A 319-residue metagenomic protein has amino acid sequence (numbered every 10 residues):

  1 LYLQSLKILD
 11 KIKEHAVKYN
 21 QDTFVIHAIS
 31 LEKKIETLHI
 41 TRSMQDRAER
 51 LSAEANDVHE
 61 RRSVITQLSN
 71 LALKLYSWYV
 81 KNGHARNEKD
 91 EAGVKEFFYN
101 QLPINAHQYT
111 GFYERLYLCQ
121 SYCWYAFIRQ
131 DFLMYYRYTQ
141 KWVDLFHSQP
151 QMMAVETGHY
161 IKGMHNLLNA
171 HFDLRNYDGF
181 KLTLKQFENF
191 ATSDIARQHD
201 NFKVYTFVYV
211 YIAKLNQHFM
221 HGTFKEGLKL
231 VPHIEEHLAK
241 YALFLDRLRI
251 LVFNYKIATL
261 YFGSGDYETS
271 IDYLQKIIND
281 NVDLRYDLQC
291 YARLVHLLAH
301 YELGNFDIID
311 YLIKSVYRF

Functional and structural regions predicted by a protein language model:
L1-L3, I35-H107, Y113-L116: Amphipathic helix-loop-helix modules that constitute alpha-helical solenoid scaffolds
Q4, K13-N20, F127, H171-R175 (+3 more regions): Hydrophobic/aromatic side-chain positions at a characteristic register within alpha-helices of tetratricopeptide repeats
D10-V17, S52-E60, K95-H107, T139-M152 (+4 more regions): Amphipathic alpha-helical segments of tetratricopeptide repeats
Y19, T23, Y109, Y113 (+4 more regions): Residue signature of alpha-solenoid helical repeat architecture, marking inter-repeat boundaries and helix-start
F24-H27, L31, Y117-S121, H159 (+6 more regions): "A position-specific structural signal for the A-helix of alpha-solenoid helical repeats
E32-I35, H39, R129, L174 (+3 more regions): Structural motif corresponding to the intra-repeat A-B loop/turn of tetratricopeptide repeats
N279-F319: Active-site/pore-lining binding-face segments in mid-to-C-terminal subdomains
